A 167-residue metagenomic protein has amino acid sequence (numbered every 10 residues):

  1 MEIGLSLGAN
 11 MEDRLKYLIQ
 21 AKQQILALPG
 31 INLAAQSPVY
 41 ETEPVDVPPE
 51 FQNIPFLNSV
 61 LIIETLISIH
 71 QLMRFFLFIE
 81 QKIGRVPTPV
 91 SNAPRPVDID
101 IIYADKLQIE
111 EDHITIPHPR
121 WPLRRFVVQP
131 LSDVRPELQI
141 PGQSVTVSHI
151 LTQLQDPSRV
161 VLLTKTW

Functional and structural regions predicted by a protein language model:
M1-I31, Q36-P44: N-terminal beta1-alpha1 ligand-phosphate binding loop
L7-A9, T65, S132: Short, structured patches in soluble enzyme cores that scaffold and shape functional sites
V45-F56, I67-M73, F78-W167: Flexible, gly/pro- and Lys/Arg-enriched active-site loops
L61: Short basic (Lys/Arg) and small-residue
